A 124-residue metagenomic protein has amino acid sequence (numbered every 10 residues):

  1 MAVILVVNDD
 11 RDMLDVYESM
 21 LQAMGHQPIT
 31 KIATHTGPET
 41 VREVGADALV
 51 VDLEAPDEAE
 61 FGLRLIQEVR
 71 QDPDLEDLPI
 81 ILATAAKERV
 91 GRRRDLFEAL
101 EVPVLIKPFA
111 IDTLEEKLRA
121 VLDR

Functional and structural regions predicted by a protein language model:
V7-N8, K31, L49: Conserved sequence signature across two-component system core domains
D10-I29: Two-component/phosphorelay signaling modules centered on CheY-like receiver
D10-L14, D57, R89, I111: Short acidic/polar segment at the start of the alpha1 helix of CheY-like receiver
G25-T34, T40: Short hydrophobic/Thr-rich beta-strand motif most characteristic of the beta2 strand and flanking loop of CheY-like
V44-D57, I80: Active-site beta3 strand of CheY-like receiver
E60-R64, A85-I106, D112, E116: Alpha4 helix (beta4-alpha4-beta5 surface) of REC/receiver domains from two-component response regulators
F61-E76: Short amphipathic alpha-helix used as the core "switch/output" element in two-component signaling
L114-R124: Receiver (REC) domain switch/output surface
